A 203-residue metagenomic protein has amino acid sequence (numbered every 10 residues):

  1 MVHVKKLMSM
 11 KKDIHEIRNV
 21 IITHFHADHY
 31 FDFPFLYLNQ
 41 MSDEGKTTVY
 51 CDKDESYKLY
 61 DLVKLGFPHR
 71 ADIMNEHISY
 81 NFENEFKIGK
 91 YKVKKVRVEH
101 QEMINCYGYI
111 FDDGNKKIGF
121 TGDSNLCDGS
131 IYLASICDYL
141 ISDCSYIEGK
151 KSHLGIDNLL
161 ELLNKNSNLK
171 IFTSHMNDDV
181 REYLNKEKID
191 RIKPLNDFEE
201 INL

Functional and structural regions predicted by a protein language model:
M1-D13, S79-Y132, D197-L203: Core dinuclear metal-dependent hydrolase active-site scaffold
M1-V2, K53-E55, M176-N177: Residues in the short beta-alpha loop(s) of Rossmann-like NAD(P)-binding domains
V2-Y50, D138: Active-site metal-binding motif and surrounding structural segment of the metallo-beta-lactamase
V4-K5, F31, Y57, D128 (+1 more regions): Alpha-helical elements of the RecA-like P-loop NTPase motor core of helicases
R18-D28, C51-D52, I118-G122, I141-S145 (+2 more regions): Active-site neighborhood of phospho(di)ester-bond hydrolases with catalytic His/Asp-centered motifs
L36-V49, Q101, N105, D112 (+1 more regions): P-loop/Walker A phosphate-binding loop and immediately adjacent motor/lid segment at beta-alpha junctions
D43-K46, D54-I78: Active-site neighborhood of divalent metal-dependent phosphoester bond hydrolases
N125-L203: Cap/insert and terminal regions of metallo-dependent hydrolase folds
